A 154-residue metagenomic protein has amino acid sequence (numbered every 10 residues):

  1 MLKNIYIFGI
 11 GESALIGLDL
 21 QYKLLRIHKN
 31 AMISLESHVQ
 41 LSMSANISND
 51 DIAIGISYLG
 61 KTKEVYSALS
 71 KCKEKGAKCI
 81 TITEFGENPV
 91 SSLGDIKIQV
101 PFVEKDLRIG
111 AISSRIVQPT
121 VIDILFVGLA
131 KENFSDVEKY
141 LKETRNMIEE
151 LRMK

Functional and structural regions predicted by a protein language model:
M1-T120, I124-N133: Glycine-rich phosphate-binding loops that contact phosphosugars or nucleotide phosphates
S135-K154: A short, charged, Gly/Pro-tolerant segment at domain boundaries
